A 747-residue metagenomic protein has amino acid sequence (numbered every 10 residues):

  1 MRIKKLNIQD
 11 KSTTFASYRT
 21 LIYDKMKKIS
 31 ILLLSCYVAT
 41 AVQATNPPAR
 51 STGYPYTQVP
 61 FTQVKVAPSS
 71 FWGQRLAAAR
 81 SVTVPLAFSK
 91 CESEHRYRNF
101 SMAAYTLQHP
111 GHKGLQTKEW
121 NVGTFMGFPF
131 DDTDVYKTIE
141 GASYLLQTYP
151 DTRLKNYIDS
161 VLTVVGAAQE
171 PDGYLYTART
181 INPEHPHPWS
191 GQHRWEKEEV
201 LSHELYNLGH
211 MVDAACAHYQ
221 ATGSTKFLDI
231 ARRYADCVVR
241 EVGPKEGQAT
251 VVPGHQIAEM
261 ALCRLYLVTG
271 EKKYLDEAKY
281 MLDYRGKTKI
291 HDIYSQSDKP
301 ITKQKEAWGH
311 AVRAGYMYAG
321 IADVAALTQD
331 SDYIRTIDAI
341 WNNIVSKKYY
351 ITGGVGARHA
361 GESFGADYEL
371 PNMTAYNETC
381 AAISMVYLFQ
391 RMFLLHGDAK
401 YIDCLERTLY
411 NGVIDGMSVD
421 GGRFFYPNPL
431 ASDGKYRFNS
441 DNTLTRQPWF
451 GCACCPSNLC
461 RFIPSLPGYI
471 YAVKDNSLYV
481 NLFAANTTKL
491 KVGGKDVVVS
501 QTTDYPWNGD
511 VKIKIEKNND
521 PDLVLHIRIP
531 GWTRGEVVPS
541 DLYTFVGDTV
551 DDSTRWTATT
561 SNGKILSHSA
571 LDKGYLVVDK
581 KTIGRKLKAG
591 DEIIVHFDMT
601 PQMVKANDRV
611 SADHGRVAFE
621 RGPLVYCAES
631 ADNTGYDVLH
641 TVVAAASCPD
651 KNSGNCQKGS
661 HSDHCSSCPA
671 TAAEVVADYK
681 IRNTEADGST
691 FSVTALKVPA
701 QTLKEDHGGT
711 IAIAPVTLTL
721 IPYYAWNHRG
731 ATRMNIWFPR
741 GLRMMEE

Functional and structural regions predicted by a protein language model:
M1-N46: Bacterial Sec-dependent N-terminal signal peptides
L32-S35, S160, S331, T549 (+1 more regions): Coil residues (strongly favoring Ser/Thr
N46-T152, N156, P186-A221, Q256-K273 (+6 more regions): Aromatic (Trp/Tyr) and acidic
P150, G166-E170, G223, V239-G243 (+6 more regions): Helix-capping and short linker residues that terminate individual alpha-solenoid repeat units
R153-A167: Aromatic-lined substrate-binding rim segments of carbohydrate-active enzymes
D292-Y294, K348-D367: Flexible glycine/proline-rich, aromatic-decorated loop/lid segments
I337, D403-N411, G416-K514, V537-L576 (+2 more regions): C-terminal beta-rich recognition modules with glycine/proline-rich loops and embedded aromatic residues
I529, G590-P601: Short, hydrophobic/aromatic-enriched beta-strand segments in well-ordered soluble domains
